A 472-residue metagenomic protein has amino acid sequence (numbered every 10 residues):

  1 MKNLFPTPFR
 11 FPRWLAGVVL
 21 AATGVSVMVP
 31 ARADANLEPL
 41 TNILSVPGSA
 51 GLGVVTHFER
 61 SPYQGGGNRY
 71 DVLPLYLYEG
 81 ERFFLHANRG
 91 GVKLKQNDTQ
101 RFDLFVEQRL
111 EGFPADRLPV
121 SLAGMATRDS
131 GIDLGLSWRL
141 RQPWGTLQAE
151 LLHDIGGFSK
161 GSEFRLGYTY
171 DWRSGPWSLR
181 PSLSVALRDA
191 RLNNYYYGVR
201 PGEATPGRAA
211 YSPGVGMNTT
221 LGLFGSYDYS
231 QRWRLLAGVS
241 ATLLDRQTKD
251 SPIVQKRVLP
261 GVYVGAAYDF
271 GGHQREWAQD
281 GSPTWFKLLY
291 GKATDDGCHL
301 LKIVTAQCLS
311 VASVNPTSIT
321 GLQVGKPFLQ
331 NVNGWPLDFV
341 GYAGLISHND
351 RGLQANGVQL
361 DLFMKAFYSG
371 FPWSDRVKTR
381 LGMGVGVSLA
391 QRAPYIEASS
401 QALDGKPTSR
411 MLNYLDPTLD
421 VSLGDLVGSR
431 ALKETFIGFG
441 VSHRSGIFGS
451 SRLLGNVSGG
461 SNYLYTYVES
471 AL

Functional and structural regions predicted by a protein language model:
D34-S49, G66, F83-T99, R141-W144 (+6 more regions): Short loop/turn motifs that connect adjacent beta-strands in outer-membrane beta-barrel proteins
I43, V55, L77-E79, H86 (+10 more regions): Transmembrane beta-barrel domains of outer membrane proteins
G48-V54, F83-L85, Q100-L104, L147-A149 (+12 more regions): Transmembrane beta-strands of outer-membrane beta-barrel proteins
L52-R60, F83-G91, P119-A123, G145-I155 (+8 more regions): Transmembrane beta-strand segments that form the barrel wall of outer-membrane beta-barrel proteins
T56-P62, G80-R82, V106-G112, Q142-W144 (+11 more regions): Transmembrane beta-strands of outer-membrane beta-barrel pores
S61-R69, Q96, T127-S130, L152-E163 (+6 more regions): Solvent-exposed loop/turn segments connecting transmembrane beta-strands in outer-membrane beta-barrel proteins
L73-L77, Y168, V258-W285, G459-L472: Outer-membrane beta-barrel "beta-signal"
I155-L236, A241-T248, I253-K256, F328 (+2 more regions): Outer-membrane beta-barrel transmembrane domain signature
